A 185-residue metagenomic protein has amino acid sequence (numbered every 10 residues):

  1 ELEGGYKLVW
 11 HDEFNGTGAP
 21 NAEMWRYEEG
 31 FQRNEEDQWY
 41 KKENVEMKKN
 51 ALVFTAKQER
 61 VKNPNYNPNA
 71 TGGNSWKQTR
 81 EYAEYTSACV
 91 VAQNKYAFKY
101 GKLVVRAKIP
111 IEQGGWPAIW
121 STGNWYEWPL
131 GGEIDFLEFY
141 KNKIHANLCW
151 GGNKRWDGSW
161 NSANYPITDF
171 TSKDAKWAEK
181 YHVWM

Functional and structural regions predicted by a protein language model:
E1-M185: GH16 jelly-roll
